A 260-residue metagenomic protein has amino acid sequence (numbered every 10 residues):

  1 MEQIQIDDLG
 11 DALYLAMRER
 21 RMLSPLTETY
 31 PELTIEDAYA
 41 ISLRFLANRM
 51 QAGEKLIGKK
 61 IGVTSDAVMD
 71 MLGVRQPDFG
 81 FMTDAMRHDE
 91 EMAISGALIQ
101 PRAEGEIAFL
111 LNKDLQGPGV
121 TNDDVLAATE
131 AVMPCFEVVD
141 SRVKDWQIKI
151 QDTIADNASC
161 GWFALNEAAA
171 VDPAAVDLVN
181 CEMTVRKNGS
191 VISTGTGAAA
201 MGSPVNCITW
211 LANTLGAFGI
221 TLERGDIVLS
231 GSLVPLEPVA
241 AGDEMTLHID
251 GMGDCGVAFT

Functional and structural regions predicted by a protein language model:
E2-S203, A240, E244, D254-T260: Catalytic-core "active-site belt" of small-molecule-metabolizing enzymes, emphasizing His/Asp/Glu-rich regions
P31-E32, N213-L215, S230-S232: Short alpha-helix capping/helix-loop boundary micro-motifs
F45-L46, L165, I208-L215: Buried hydrophobic packing segments
A108, I208-T209, L229-S230: Active-site scaffold segments
G219-D226, S230: Beta-rich strand-turn-strand
E237-P238, L247: Short beta-strand His + acidic residue motifs that chelate non-heme Fe in jelly-roll/DSBH and cupin folds
